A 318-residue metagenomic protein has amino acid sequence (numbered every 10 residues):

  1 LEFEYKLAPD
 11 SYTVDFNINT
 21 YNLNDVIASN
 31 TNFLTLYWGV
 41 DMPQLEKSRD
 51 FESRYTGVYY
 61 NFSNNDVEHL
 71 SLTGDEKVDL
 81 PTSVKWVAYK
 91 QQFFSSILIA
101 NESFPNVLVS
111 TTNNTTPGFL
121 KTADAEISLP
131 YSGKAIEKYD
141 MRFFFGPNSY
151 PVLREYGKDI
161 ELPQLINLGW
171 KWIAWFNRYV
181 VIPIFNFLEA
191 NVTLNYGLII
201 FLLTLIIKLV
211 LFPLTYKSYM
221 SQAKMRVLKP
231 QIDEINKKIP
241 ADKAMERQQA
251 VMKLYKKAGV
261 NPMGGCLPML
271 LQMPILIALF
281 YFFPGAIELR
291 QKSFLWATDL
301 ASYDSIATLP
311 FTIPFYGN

Functional and structural regions predicted by a protein language model:
L1, L188-E189, P274-L295, D299: Juxtamembrane "helix exit" motif at the C-terminal ends of alpha-helical transmembrane segments in multi-pass membrane
L1-Q164: Soluble non-transmembrane domains of integral membrane proteins
S29-T31, A241, L289-Q291, T308: Acidic/polar loop patches that form or flank catalytic/metal-binding clefts of enzymes that bind anionic ligands
K134, L209-I277: Membrane-interface amphipathic helices and adjacent TM-edge segments
G146-L198, K292-N318: Interfacial loop/helix-cap signal at membrane boundaries in integral membrane proteins
F185-L188, I206, V210, L214 (+2 more regions): Alpha-helical membrane-inserting segments
M252-K257, N261-G264, L271, L279-F283 (+2 more regions): Flexible, glycine/threonine-enriched loop-and-boundary segments that flank and lead into catalytic domains of large
